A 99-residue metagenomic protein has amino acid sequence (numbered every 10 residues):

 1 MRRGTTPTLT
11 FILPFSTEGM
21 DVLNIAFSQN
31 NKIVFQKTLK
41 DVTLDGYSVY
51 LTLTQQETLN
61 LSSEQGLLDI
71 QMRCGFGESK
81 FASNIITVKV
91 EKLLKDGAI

Functional and structural regions predicted by a protein language model:
M1-I99: Contiguous segments within soluble domain cores/interaction surfaces
